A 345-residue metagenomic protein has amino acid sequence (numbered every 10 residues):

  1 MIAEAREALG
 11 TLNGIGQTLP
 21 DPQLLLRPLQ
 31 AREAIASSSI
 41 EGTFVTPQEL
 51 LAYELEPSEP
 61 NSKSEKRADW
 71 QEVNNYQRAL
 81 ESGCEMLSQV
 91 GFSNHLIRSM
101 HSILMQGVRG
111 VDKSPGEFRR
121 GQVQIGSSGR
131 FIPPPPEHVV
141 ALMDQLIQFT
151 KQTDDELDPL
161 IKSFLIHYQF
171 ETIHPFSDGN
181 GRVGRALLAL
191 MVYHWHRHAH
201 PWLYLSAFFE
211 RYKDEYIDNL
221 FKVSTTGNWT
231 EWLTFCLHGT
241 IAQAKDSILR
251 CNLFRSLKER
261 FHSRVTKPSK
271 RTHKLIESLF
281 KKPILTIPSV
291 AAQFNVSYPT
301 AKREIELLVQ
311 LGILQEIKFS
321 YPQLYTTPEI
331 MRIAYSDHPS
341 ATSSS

Functional and structural regions predicted by a protein language model:
M1-S345: FIC/Doc superfamily catalytic core
